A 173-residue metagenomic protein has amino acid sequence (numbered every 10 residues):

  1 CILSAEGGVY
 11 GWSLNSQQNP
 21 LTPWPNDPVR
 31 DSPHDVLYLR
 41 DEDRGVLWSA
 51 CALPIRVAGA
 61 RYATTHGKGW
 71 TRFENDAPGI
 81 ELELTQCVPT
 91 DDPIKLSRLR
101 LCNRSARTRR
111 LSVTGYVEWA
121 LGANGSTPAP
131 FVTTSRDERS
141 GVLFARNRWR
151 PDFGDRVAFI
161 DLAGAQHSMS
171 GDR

Functional and structural regions predicted by a protein language model:
C1-R173: Anionic coordination/interaction segments
